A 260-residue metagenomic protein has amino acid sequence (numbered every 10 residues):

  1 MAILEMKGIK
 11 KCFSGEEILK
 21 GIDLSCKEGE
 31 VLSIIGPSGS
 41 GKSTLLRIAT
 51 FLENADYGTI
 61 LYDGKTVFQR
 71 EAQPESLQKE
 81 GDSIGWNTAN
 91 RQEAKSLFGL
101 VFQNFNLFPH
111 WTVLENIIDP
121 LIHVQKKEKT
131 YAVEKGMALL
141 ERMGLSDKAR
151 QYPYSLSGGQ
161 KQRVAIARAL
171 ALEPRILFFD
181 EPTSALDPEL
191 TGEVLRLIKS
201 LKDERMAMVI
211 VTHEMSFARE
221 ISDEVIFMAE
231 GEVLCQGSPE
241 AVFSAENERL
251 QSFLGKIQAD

Functional and structural regions predicted by a protein language model:
I35-P37: The feature captures the beta-strand-to-loop junction immediately N-terminal to the Walker
T50: Helix-to-loop junction immediately C-terminal to a conserved catalytic motif
G58-E71, E75-K79: Conserved ABC transporter NBD signature motif
Y152-L156, Q160: Conserved ABC ATPase signature
A171-R175: A short, proline-enriched helix->beta-strand linker immediately N-terminal to the Walker B motif in ABC-type P-loop
L177-D180: Catalytic Walker B motif of ABC-type/P-loop ATPase nucleotide-binding domains
